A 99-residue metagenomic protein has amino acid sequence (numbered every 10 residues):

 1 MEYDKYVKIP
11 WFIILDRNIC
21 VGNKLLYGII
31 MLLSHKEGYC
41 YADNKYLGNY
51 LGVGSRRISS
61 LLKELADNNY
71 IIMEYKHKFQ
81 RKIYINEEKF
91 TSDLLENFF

Functional and structural regions predicted by a protein language model:
M1-R56, N68-Y70, K78-Q80: Short recognition helix of helix-turn-helix/winged-helix DNA-binding domains
K45, G54-F99: Winged-helix/helix-turn-helix nucleic-acid-interaction surface
